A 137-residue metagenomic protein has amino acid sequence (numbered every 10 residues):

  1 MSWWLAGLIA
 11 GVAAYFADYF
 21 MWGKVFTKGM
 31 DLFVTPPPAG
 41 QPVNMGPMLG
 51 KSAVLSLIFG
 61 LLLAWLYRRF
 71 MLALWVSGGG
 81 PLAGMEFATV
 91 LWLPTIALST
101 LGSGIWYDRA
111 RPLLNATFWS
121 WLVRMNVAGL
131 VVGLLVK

Functional and structural regions predicted by a protein language model:
M1-K137: Juxtamembrane/disordered regions of integral membrane proteins
